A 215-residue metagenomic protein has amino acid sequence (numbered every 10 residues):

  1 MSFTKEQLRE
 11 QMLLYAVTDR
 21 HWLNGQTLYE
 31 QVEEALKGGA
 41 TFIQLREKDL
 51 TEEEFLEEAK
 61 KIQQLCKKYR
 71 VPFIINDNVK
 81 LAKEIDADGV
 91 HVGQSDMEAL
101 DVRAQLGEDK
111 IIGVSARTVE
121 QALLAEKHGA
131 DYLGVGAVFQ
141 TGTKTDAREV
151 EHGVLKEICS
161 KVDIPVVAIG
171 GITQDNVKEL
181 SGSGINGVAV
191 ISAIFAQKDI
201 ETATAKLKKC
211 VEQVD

Functional and structural regions predicted by a protein language model:
M1-M97, A104-D131, E157, D163-I164 (+2 more regions): Conserved N-terminal beta1-alpha1 strand-loop-helix module at the mouth
M97-L100, T141: A short, polar/charged loop-to-alpha-helix boundary motif
Y132-A205: Active-site/ligand-binding-proximal alpha/beta "capping" segment
